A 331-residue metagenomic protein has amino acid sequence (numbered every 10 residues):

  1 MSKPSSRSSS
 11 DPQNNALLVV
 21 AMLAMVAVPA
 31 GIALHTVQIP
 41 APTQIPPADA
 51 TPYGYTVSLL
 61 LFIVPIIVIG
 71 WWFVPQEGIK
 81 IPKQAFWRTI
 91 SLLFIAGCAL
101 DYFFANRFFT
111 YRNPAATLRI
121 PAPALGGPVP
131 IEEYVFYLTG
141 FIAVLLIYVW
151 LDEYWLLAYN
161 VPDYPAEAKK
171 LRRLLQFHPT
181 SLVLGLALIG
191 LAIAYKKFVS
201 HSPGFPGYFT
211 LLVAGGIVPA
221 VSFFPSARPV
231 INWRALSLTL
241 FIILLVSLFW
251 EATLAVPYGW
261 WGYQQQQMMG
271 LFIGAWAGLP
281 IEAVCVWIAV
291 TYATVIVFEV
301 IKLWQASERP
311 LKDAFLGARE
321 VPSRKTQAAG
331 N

Functional and structural regions predicted by a protein language model:
S2-N331: Aromatic-rich, lipid-facing transmembrane alpha helices and their immediate juxtamembrane interface loops in integral
